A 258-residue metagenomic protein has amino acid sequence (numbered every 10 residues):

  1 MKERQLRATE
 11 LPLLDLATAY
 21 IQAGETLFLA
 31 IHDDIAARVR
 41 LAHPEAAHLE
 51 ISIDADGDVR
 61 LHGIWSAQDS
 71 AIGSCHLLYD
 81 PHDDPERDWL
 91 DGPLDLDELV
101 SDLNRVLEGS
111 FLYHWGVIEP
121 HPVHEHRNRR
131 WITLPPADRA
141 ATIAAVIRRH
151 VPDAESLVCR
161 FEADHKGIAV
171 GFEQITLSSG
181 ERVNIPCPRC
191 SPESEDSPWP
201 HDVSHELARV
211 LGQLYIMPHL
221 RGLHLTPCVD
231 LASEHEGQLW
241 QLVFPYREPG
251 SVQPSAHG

Functional and structural regions predicted by a protein language model:
E3-E10, L14, T18, D56-R139 (+1 more regions): Detector for the mature cores of small, proteolytically processed and post-translationally modified peptide effectors
A17, G24, F28-D34, R38 (+2 more regions): Core catalytic machinery and nucleic-acid-binding channels of phosphodiester-processing enzymes
F28-A42, D138-R148: Phosphate-interacting basic helix/loop segments used at nucleotide- and nucleic-acid interfaces
L49: Conserved functional acidic sites
R149-V151, G171: Long, positively charged binding patches that form subdomain-scale interaction surfaces for polyanionic ligands
L157: Acidic, metal/cofactor-coordinating or nucleic-acid-engaging core segments within structured domains
